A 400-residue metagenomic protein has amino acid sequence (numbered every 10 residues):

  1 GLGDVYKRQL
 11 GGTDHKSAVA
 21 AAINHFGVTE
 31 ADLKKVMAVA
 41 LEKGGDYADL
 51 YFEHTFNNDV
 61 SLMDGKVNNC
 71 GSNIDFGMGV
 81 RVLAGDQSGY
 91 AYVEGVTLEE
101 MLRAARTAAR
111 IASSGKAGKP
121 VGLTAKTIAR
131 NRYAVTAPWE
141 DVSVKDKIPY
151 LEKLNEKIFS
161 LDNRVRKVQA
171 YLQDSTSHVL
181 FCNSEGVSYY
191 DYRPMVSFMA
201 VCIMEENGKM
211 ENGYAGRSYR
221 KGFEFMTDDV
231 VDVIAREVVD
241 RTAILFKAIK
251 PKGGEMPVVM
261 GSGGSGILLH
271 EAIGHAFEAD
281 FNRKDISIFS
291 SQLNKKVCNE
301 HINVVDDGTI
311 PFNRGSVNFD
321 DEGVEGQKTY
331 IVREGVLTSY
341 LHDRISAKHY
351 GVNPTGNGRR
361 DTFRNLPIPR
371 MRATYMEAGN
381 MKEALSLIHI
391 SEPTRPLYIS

Functional and structural regions predicted by a protein language model:
G1: ABC transporter nucleotide-binding domains
D4-S391, R395, S400: N-terminal small-residue-enriched
